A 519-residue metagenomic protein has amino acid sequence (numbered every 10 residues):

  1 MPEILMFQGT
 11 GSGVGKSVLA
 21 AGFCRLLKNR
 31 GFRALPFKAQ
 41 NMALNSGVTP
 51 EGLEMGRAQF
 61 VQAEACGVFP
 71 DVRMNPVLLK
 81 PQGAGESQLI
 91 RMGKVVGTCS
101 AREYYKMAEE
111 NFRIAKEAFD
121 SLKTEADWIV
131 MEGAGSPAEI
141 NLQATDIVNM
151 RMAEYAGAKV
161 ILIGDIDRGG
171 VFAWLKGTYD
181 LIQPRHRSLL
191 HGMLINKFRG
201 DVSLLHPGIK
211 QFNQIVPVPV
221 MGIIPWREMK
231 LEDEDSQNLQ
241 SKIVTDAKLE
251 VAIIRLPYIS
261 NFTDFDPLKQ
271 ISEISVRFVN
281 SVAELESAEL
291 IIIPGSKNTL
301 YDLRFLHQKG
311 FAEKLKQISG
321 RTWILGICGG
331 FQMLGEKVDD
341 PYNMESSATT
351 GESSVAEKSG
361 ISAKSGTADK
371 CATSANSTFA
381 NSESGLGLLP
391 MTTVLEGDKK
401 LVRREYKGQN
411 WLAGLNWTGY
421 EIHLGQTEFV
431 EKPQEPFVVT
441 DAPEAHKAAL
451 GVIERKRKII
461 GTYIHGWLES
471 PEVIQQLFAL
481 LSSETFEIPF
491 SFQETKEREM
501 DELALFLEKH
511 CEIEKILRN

Functional and structural regions predicted by a protein language model:
M1-Q317, W323, Q332, D340 (+3 more regions): Flexible phosphate-sensing "switch/lid" loops adjacent to ATP/NTP-binding sites across phosphate-transfer
S241, D339-E383: Intrinsically disordered, low-complexity terminal tails and inter-domain linkers enriched for S/T/G/P/D/E
C328: Catalytic nucleophile serine of serine hydrolases, specifically the conserved "nucleophile elbow" pentapeptide
M344, S384-V402: Conserved P-loop NTPase catalytic core
